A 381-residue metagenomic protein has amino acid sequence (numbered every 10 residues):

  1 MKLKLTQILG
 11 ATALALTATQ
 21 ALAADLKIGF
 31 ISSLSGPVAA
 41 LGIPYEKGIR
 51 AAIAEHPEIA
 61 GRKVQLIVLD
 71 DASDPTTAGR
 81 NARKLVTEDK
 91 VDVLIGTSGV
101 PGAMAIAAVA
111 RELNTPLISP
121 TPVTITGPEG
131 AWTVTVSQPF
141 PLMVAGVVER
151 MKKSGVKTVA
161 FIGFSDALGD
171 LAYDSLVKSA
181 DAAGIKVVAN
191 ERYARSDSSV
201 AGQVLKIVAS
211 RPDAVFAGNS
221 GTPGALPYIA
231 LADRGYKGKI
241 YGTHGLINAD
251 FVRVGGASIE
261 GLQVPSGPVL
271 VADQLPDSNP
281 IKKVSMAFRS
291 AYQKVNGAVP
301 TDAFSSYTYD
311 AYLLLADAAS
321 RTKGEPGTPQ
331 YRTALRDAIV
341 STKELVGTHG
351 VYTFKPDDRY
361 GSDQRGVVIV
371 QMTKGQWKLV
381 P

Functional and structural regions predicted by a protein language model:
K2-T12, A23-P381: Extracytosolic ligand-binding ectodomains
T17-A23: Sec/Tat signal peptide C-region and signal peptidase I cleavage site
